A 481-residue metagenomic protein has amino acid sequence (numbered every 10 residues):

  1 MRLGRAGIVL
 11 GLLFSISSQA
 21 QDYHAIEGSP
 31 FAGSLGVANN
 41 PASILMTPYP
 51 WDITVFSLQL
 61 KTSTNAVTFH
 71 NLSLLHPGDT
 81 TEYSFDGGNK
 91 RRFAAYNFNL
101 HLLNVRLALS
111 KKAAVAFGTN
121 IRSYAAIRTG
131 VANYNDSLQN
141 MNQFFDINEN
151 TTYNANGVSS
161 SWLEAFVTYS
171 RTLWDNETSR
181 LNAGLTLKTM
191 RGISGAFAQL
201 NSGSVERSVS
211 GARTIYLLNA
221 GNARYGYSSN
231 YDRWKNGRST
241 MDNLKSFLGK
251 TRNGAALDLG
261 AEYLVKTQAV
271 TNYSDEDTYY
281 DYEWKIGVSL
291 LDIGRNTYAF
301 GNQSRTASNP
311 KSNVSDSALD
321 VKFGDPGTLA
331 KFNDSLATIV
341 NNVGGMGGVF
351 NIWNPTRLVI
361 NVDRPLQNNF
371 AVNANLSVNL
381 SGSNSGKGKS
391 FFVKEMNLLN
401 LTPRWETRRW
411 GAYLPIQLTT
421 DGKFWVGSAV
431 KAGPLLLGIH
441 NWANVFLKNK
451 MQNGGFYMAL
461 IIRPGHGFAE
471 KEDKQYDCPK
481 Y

Functional and structural regions predicted by a protein language model:
M1-A25: Bacterial Sec-dependent N-terminal signal peptides
Q21-Y481: Subset of outer-membrane beta-barrel
